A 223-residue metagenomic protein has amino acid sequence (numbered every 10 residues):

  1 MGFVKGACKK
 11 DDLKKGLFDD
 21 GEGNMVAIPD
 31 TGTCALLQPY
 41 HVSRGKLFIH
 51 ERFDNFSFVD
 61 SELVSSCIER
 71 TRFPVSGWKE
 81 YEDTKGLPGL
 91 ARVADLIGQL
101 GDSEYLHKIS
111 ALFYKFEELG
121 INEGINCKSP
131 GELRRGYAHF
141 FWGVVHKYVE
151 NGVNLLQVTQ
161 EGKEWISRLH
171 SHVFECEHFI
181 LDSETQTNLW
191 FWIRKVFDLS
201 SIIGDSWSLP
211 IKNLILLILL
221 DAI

Functional and structural regions predicted by a protein language model:
M1-F3, L47, S66: Contiguous, well-ordered alpha-helical segments that form the cores/surfaces of helical PPI scaffolds
F3-K14, E51-F58, E69-I223: Divalent metal-dependent phosphate-bond-processing catalytic cores, especially two-metal-ion Mg2+/Mn2+ enzymes that act
A7-G32: Post-HEXXH active-site segment of zinc metalloproteases
G21-P29, R44, F73, P88: Alpha-helical context
A35-L36, V59-E62: A generic short-segment signal for beta-strand/edge and adjacent turn/coil regions
L37-N55: An active-site-proximal "capping" alpha-helix that borders the catalytic cofactor pocket
G45, S61-I68: A cyclin-like helical interaction fold
